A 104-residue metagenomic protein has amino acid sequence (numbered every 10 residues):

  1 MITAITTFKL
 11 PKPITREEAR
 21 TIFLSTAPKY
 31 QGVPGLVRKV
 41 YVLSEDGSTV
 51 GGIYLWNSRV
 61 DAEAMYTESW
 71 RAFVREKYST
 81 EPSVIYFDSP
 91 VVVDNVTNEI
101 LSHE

Functional and structural regions predicted by a protein language model:
M1-V50, R59-E68, Y78-E104: Short S/T/G/P-rich N-terminal loop/turn motif that feeds into the first structured element of a domain
